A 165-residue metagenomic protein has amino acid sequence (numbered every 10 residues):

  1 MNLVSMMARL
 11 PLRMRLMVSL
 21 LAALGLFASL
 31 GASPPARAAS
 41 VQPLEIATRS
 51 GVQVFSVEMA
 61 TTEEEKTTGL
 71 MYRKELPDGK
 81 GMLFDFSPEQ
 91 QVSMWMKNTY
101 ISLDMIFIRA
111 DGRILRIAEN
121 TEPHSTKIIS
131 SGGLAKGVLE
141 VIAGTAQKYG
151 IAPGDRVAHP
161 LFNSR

Functional and structural regions predicted by a protein language model:
L3-L21: Bacterial N-terminal signal peptides that target proteins for export
M7-R9, G31, A47, A60: A general, composition-driven signal for non-globular sequence regions
M17-G31: Bacterial N-terminal signal peptides
A28-S40: Bacterial Sec-dependent signal peptides at the C-terminal "C-region" and cleavage site
R37-R165: Compact, glycine-rich, soluble single-domain proteins
